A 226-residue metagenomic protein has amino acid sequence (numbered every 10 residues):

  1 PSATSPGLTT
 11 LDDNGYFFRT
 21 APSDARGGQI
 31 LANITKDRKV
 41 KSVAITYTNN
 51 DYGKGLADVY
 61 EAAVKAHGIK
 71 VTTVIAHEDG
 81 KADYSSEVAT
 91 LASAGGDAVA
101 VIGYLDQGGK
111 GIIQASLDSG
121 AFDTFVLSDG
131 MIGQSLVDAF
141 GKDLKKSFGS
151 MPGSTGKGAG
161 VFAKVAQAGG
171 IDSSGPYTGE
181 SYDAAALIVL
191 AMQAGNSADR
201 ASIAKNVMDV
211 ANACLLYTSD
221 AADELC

Functional and structural regions predicted by a protein language model:
P1-S219, C226: Extracytosolic ligand-binding ectodomains
